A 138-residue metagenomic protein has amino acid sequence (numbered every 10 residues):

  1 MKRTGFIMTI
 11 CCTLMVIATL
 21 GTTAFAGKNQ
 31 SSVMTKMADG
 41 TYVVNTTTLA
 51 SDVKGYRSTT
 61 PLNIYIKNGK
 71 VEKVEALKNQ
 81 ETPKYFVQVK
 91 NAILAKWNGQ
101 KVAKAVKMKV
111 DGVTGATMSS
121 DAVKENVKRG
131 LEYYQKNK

Functional and structural regions predicted by a protein language model:
K2-C12, A18-D121, K128-K138: Flexible, solvent-exposed loop/hinge segments and secondary-structure transition points
